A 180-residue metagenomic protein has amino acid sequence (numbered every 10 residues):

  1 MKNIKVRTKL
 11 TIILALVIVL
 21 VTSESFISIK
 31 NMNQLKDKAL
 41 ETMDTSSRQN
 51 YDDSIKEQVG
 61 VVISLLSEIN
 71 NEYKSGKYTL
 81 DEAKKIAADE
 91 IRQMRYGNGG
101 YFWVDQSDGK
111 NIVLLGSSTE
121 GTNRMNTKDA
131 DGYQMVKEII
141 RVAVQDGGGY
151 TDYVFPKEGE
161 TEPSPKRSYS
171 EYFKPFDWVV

Functional and structural regions predicted by a protein language model:
I4-L35: Extreme N-terminal signal-anchor transmembrane helix of membrane signaling/transducer proteins, especially in bacteria
S25-S54: Amphipathic alpha-helical segments and their boundaries
T45, Q49-I86, S117-R124: Extracellular/periplasmic ligand-binding regions of membrane signal-transduction receptors
D53, R92-N111, G147-D152: Short N-terminal helix-loop-first-beta-strand/juxtamembrane motif that initiates sensory/input modules
K77, D81-D89, S117-T161: Extracytoplasmic/periplasmic sensor domains and loops in membrane signaling proteins
G100, V136, E160-E171, D177: A short beta-strand signature within small-molecule sensing/ligand-binding domains used in signal transduction
K110-S117, P163: Amphipathic coiled-coil signal-relay and dimerization helices
